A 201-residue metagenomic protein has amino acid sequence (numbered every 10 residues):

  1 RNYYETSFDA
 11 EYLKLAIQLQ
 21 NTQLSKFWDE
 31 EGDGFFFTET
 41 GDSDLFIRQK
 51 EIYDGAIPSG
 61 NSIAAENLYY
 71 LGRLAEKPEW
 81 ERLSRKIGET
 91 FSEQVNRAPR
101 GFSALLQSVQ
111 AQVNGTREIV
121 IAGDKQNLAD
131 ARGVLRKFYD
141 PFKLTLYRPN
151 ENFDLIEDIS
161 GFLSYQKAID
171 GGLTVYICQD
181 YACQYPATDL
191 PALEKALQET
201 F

Functional and structural regions predicted by a protein language model:
R1-F201: Glycan-recognition and catalytic cores of secretory/periplasmic carbohydrate-active enzymes
